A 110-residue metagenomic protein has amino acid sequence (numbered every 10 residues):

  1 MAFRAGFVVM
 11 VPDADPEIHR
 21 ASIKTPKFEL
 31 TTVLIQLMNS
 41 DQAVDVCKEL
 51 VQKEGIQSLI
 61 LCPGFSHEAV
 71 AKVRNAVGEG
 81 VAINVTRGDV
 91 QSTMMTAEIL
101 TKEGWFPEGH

Functional and structural regions predicted by a protein language model:
M1-H19: N-terminal basic/disordered segments at the start of proteins
R4-G6, S58, G80-N84: Structural preference for beta-strand elements that scaffold enzyme active sites
I23-D41: Glycine-rich phosphate-binding "P-loop"
D41, K48-E49, I56-F65: Amphipathic, hydrophobic secondary-structure cores in small proteins
G55-I56, K102-H110: A polyampholytic, Gly/Pro-enriched intrinsically disordered region
G64-F65, G88-Q91: Short, ordered loop/turn segments at secondary-structure junctions
V70-G88: Alpha-helix-loop-beta-strand connector modules within alpha/beta enzyme cores
Q91-E98: Short, charged, surface-exposed secondary-structure boundary motifs
